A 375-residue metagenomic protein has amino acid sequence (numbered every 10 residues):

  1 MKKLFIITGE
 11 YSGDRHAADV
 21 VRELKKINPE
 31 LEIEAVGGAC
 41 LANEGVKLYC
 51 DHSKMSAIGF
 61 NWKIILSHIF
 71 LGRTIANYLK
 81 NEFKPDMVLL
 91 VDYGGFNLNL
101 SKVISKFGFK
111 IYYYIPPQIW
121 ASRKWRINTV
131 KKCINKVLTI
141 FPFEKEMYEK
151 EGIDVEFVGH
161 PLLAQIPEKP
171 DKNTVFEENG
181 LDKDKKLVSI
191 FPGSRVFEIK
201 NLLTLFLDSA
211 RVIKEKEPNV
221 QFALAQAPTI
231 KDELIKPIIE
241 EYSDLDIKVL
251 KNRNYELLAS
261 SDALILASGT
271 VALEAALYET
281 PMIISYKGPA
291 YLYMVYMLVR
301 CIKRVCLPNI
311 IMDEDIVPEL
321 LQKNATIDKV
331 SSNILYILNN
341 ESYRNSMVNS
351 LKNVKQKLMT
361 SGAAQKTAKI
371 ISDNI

Functional and structural regions predicted by a protein language model:
M1-I375: Nucleotide-activated sugar donor-binding and catalytic core shared by glycosyltransferases and related lipid-linked
